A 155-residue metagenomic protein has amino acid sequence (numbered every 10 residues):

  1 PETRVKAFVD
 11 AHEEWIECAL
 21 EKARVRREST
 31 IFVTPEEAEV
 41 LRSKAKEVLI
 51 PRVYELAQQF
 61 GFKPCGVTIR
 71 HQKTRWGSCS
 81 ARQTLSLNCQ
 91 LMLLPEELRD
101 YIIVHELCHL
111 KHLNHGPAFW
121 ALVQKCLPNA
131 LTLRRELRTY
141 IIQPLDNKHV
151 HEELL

Functional and structural regions predicted by a protein language model:
P1-Y101, L110-L155: Active-site-proximal or metal-binding-adjacent scaffold patches in catalytic folds
E106: Walker B catalytic acidic pair
